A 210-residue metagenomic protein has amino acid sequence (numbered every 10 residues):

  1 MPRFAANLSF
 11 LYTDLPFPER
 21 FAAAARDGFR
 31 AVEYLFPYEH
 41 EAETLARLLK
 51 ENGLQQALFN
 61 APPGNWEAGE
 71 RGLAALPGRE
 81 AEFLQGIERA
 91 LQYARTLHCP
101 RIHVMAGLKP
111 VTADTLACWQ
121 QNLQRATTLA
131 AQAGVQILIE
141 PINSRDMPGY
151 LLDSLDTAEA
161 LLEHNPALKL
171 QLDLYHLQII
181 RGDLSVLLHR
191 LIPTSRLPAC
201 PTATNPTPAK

Functional and structural regions predicted by a protein language model:
M1-R95, P166-K169: N-terminal pre-domain/capping segments
F10-Y12, Y38, P62-N65, A106-P110 (+3 more regions): Active-site-proximal loop/turn and secondary-structure-junction residues that shape catalytic pockets, frequently
F17, A42, E80-I87, W119 (+4 more regions): Aromatic/hydrophobic pocket-lining residues that form the small-molecule binding cavity in soluble enzyme cores
A25, A31, Q121, R125-K210: Acidic/histidine-rich catalytic cores of soluble enzymes
E43-R47, G69-G72, D114-L116, Y150-L152 (+1 more regions): Short secondary-structure transition/capping segments
A74-Q85, V111-N122, D146-T157: Alpha-helix N-cap and loop-to-helix initiation/capping positions
P77-P100, A117-A133: An active-site-proximal structural segment forming one wall of the substrate-binding cleft that immediately precedes
A90-D114, L138-S144: Active-site groove signature of glycoside hydrolases
